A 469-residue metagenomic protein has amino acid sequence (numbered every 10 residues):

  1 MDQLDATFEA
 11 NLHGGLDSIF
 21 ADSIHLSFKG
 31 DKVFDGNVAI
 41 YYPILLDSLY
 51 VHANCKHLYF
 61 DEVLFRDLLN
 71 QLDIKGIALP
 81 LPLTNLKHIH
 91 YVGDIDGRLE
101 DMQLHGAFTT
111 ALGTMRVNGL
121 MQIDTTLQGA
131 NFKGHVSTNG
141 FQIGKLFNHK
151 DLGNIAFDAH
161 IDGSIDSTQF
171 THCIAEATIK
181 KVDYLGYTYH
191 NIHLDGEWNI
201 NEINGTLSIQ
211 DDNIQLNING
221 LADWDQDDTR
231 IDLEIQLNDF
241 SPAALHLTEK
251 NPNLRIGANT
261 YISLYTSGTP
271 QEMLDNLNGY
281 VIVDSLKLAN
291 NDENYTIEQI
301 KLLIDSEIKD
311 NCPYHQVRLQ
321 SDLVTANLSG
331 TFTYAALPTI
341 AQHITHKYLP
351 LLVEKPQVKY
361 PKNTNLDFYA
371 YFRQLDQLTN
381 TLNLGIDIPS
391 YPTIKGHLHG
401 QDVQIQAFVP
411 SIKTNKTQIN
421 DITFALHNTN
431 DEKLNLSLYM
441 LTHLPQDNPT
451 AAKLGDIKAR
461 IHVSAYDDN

Functional and structural regions predicted by a protein language model:
M1-N469: Interface amphipathic segments
